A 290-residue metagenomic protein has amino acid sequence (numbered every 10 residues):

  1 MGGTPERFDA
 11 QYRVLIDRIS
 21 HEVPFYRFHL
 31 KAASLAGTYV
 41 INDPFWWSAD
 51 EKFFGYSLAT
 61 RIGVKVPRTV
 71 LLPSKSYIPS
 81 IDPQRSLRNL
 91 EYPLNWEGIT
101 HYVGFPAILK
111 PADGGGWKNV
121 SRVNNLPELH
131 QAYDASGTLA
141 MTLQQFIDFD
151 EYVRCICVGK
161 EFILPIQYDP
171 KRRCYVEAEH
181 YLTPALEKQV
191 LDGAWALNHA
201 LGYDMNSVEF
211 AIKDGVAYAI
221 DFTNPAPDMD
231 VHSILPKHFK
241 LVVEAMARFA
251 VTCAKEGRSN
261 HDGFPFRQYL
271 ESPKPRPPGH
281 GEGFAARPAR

Functional and structural regions predicted by a protein language model:
M1-I41, F45-D50, F54, I78: ATP-binding N-terminal substructure of ATP-dependent carboxylate-amine bond-forming enzymes
P5-F8, E51, S76-I78, W117-K118 (+2 more regions): Short secondary-structure boundary/hinge segments and terminal tails
Q11, K65, G202-D204: Short loop/turn motifs at secondary-structure junctions
L15, I41, I108, S207 (+1 more regions): Generic enzyme active-site microenvironment
S20-H21, T223-F239: Glycine-rich phosphate/pyrophosphate-binding beta-alpha loops
S34-G37, F45-V153, G159, E179-H180 (+2 more regions): Active-site nucleotide/adenylate-binding loops and adjacent lid/helix of ATP-dependent enzymes
S136-A140, F146-E177, L191-S207, A211-Y218 (+1 more regions): Phosphate-binding core of ATP-grasp and ATP-grasp-like enzymes
R173-A219, L241-E244, R248-R258, R267-G279 (+1 more regions): A long amphipathic alpha-helix within ATP-dependent nucleotide-binding catalytic cores
